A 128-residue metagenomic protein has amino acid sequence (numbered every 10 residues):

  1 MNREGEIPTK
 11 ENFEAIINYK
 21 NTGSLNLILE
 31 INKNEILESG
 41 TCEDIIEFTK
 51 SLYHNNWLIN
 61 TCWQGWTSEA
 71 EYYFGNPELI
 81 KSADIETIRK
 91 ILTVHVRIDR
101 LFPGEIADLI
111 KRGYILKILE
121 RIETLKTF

Functional and structural regions predicted by a protein language model:
N2-W63: Short terminal alpha-helical segments
S24-S39, E78-S82, V96-L109, T127-F128: Charged, low-complexity interaction regions
Y53-W66, G113-L125: Repeat-associated, polar segments at repeat-unit boundaries in modular proteins
W66-A70, L92, V96, R100: A generic structural signal for ordered alpha-helices
S68-E86: Short, charge/polar-rich alpha-helical segments
I85, R89-L92, D99, D108-K126: Heptad-repeat amphipathic alpha-helical coiled-coil interaction surface used for oligomerization/assembly
